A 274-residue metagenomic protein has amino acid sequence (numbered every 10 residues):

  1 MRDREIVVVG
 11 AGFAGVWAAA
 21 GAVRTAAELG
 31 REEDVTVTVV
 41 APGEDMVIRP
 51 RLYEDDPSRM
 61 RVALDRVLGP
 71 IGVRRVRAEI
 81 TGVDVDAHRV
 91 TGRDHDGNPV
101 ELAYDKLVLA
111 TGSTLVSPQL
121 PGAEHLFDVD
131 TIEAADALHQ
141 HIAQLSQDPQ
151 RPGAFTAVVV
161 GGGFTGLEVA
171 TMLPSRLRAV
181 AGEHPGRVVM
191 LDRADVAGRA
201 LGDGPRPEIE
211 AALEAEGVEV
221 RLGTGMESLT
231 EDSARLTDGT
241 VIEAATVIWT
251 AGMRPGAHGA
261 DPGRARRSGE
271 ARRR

Functional and structural regions predicted by a protein language model:
M1-R77, E168-A200, I248: Beta1-alpha1 glycine-rich phosphate/pyrophosphate-binding loop at the start of Rossmann-like nucleotide-binding domains
R2-D3, V73-T156, I248: FAD-binding core/adjacent interface of flavoenzyme oxidoreductases
V9, V37, L102-T114, M226 (+2 more regions): Short hydrophobic core segments
I71-D84, E214-L229: A conserved beta-strand/loop element that lines the FAD pocket in flavoprotein oxidoreductases
D96, T111, D238, R272-R274: Acidic/polar residues in short coil/turn loops that connect beta-strands within repeat-based beta-sheet scaffolds
E124-P149, A234, I242-R274: FAD-site-proximal beta/loop scaffold in flavoenzymes
L138-G186, A197: Rossmann-like NAD(P)H-binding beta-loop-alpha module
G186, L201-V218, L222: Extracellular/periplasmic Venus flytrap/periplasmic-binding protein
